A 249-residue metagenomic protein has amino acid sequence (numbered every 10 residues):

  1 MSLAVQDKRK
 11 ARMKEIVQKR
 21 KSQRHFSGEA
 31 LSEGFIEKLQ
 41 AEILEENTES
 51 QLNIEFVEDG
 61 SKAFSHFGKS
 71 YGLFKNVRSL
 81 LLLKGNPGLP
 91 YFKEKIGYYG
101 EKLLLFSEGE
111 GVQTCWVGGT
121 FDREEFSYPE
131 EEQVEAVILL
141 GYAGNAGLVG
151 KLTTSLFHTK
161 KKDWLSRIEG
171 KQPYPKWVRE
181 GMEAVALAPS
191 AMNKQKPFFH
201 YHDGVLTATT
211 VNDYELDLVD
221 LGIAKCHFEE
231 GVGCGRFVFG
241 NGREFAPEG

Functional and structural regions predicted by a protein language model:
M1-G249: Acidic, surface-exposed loops and disordered segments
